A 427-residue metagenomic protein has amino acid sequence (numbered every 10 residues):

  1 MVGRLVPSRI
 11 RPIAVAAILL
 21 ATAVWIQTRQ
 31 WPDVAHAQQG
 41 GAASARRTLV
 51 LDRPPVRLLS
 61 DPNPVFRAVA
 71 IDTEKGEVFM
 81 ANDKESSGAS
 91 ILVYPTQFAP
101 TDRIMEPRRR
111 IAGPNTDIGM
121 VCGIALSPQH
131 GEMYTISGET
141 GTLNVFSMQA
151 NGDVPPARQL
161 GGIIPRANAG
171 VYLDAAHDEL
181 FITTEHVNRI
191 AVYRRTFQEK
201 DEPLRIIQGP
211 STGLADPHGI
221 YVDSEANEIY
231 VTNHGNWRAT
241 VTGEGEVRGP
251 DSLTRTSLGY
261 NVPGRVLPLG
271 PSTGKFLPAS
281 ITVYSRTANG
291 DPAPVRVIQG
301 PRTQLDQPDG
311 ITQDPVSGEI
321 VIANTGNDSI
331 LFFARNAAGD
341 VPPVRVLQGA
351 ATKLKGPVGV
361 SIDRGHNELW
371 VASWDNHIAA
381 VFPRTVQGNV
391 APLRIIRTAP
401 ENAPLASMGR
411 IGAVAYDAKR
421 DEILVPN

Functional and structural regions predicted by a protein language model:
V2-L49, T256-L269, G274-L277: Sequence/structural signature of beta-propeller modules and their immediately flanking N-terminal secretory/stalk
G40-N63, I104-R108, D291-R296, V344: A short helix->beta-strand "capping" segment at the edge of beta-propeller domains
D61-E74, P114-H130, G162-E179, S211-E225 (+4 more regions): Beta-rich, blade/repeat-based domains predominating in secreted/periplasmic proteins but also intracellular
I71-T73, M80-S87, L126-P128, M133-G141 (+11 more regions): Conserved beta-strand positions in repeat-built beta-propeller and related beta-rich domains
S87-V93, T142-V145, R189-Y193, A239-G245 (+3 more regions): Structural motif
Y94-D102, V145-D153, V192-K200, V283-D291 (+2 more regions): Short loop/turn segments immediately following beta-strands, especially the blade-tip and inter-blade linker loops
T232-F276, F382: Short, conserved, GDST-rich strand-edge loop motifs in beta-rich repeat architectures
